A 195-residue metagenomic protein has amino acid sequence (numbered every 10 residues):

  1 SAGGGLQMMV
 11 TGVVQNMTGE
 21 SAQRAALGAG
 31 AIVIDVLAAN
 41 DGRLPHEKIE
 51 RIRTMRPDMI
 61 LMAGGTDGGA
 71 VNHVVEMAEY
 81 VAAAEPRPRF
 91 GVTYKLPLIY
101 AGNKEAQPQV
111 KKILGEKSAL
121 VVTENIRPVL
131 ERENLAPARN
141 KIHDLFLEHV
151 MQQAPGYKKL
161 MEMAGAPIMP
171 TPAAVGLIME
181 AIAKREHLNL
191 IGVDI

Functional and structural regions predicted by a protein language model:
S1-N189: Nucleotide/phosphate-binding catalytic cleft detector across ATP-hydrolyzing and phosphate-transferring enzymes
L190-D194: Short glycine-aspartate micro-motif
